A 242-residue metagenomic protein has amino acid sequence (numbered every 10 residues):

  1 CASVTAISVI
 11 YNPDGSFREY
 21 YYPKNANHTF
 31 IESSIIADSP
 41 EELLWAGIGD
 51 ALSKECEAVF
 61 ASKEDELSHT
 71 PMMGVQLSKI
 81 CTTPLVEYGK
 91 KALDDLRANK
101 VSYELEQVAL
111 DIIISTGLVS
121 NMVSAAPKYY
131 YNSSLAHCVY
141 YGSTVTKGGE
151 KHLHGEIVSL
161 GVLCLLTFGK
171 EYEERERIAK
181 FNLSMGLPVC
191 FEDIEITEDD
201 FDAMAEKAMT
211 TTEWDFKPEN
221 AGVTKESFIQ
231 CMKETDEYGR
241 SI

Functional and structural regions predicted by a protein language model:
C1-S78: A glycine/threonine-rich phosphate-anchoring loop and its flanking beta-alpha core in nucleotide/phosphate-binding
Y22, A126-K128, W214: Short hydrophobic "helix-edge" motifs at membrane interfaces and signal-peptide entry regions
L43, G47, Q76, I80 (+2 more regions): Short, charged alpha-helical segments
L52-C56, L105-V119, V162, N182 (+2 more regions): Short alpha-helical scaffolding segments that buttress acidic/His motifs in well-ordered protein cores
L67-F181: Active-site segments that bind and position negatively charged phosphate/pyrophosphate groups
E171-I242: C-terminal charged capping/lid subdomain of soluble metabolic enzymes
